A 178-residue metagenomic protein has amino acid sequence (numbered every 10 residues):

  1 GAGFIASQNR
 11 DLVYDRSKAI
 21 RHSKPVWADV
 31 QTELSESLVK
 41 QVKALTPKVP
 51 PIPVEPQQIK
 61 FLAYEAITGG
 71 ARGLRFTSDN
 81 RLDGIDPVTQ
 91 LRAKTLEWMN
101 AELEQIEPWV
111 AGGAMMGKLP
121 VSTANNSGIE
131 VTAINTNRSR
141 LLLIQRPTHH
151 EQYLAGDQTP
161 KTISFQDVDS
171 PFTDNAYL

Functional and structural regions predicted by a protein language model:
G1, V26-V30, L74-F76: Hydrophobic faces of well-ordered beta-strands that scaffold small-molecule active sites in alpha/beta enzyme cores
A2-D15, I52-K60, Q90-E102, D157-Q166: Well-ordered, non-membrane alpha-helical segments in soluble/globular domains
L12-V26, E65-G73, Q105: A structural motif corresponding to the C-terminal end of an alpha-helix and its immediate exit/capping segment
Y14-Q57, N80-I85: Active-site clefts of carbohydrate-active enzymes
T46-A101: Aromatic/acidic polysaccharide-binding cleft in carbohydrate-active enzymes
L91-S139: Glycan-recognition and catalytic regions of carbohydrate-active enzymes
T123-P171: Carbohydrate-binding surface patches
T173-L178: C-terminal beta-strand-rich structural cap/linker in extracellular carbohydrate-active enzymes
